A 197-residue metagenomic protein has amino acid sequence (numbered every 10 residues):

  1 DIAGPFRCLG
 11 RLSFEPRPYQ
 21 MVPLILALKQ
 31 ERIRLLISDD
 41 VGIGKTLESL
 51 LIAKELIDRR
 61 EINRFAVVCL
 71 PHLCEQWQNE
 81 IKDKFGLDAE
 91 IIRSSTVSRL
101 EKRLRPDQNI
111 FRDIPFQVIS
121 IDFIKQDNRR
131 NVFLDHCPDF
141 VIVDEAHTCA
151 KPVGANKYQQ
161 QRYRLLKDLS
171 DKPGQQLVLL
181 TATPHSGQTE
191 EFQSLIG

Functional and structural regions predicted by a protein language model:
A3-I25, R32-I33, T46-E48, K54-L169: SF2 helicase/translocase NTPase motor core, specifically the RecA-like lobe 1 inter-motif segment between Walker
R34-S38, A66, V178-L179: Short hydrophobic/aromatic beta-strand immediately N-terminal to the Walker A/P-loop
D39-D40, E48: Conserved acidic functional residues
D40, L70, T183: P-loop (Walker A) phosphate-binding loop of NTP-binding proteins
I43-T46, Q188: Conserved lysine of the Walker
K151-G197: Post-DEXD/H (motif II) to motif III coupling segment of the RecA-like Helicase ATP-binding lobe
